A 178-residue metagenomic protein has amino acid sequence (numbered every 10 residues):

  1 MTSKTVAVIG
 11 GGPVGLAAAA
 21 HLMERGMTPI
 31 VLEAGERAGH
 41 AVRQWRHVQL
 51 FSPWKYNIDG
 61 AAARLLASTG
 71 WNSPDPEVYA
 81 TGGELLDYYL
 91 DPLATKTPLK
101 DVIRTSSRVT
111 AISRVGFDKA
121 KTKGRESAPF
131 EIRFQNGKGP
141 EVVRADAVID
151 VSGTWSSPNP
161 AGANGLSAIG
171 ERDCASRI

Functional and structural regions predicted by a protein language model:
K4-V31: N-terminal Rossmann-like FAD-binding beta1-loop-alpha1 element of flavoenzymes
A18, A41, R114, N159-A161: Short glycine-/acidic-enriched loop or helix-start segments at secondary-structure transitions that form or flank
R25-G26, R46-Q49, G165-G170: Glycine-rich, phosphate-binding/catalytic loops in enzymes
V31, I103-R104, A175-I178: Conserved beta-strand scaffold positions in the cores of enzyme catalytic domains, especially in NTP/NDP-utilizing
G35-Y88: Glycine-rich active-site loop/strand segments that organize a redox cofactor
N72-S157: Feature captures the FAD/FMN-dependent oxidoreductase FAD-binding
S152-I178: Glycine-rich dinucleotide-binding loop and its adjacent helix/turn
